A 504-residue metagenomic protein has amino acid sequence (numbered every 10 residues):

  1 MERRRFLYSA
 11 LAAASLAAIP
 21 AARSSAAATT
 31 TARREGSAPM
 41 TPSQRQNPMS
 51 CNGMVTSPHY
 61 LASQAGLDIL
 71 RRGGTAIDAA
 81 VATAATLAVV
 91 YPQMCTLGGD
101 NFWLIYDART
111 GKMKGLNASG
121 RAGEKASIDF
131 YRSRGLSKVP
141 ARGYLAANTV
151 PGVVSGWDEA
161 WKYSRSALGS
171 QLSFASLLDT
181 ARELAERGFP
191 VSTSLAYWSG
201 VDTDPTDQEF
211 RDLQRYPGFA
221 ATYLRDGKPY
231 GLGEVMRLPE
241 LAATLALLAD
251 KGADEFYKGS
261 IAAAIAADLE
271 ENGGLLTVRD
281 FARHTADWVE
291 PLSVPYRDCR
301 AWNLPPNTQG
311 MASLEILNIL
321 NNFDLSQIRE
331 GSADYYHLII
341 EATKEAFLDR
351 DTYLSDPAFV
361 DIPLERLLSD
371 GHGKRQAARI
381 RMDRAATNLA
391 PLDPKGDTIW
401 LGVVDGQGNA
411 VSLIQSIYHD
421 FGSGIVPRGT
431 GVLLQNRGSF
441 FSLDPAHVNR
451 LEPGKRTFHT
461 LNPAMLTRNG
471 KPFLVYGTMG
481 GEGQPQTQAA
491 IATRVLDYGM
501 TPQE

Functional and structural regions predicted by a protein language model:
M1-A14: N-terminal secretory signal peptides and thylakoid transit peptides that target proteins across membranes
A21-T30: Signal peptide processing junction and immediate N-terminal pro/mature segment of secreted/exported proteins
T30-Q64, D68, A76-K251, F256-K258 (+4 more regions): Noncatalytic scaffold domains of N-terminal-nucleophile
V89-K114, L275-T277, N409-L474, Y498 (+1 more regions): Active-site rim segments in enzyme catalytic domains, especially the processed small/beta chain of N-terminal
F219, N322-I417, T430, R437: Internal maturation/activation junctions in enzymes
W288, K395-T398, H459-L461: Short, small/polar residue-rich loop motifs at catalytic or cofactor-binding pockets
W302-G310, I414-G424, T478-Q484: Glycine-rich phosphate/pyrophosphate-binding beta-alpha loops
G310-S326, L466-L474, G481-Q503: M16/insulysin-pitrilysin zinc metalloprotease superfamily fold
